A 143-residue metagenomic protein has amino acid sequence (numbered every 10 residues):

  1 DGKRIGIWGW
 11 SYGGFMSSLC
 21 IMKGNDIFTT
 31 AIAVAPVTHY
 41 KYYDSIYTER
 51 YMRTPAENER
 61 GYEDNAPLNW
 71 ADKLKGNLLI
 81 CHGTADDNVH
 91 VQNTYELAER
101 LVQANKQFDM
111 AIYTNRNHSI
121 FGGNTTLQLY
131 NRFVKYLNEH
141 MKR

Functional and structural regions predicted by a protein language model:
D1-R143: Active-site-proximal cap/loop segments of hydrolase catalytic domains
